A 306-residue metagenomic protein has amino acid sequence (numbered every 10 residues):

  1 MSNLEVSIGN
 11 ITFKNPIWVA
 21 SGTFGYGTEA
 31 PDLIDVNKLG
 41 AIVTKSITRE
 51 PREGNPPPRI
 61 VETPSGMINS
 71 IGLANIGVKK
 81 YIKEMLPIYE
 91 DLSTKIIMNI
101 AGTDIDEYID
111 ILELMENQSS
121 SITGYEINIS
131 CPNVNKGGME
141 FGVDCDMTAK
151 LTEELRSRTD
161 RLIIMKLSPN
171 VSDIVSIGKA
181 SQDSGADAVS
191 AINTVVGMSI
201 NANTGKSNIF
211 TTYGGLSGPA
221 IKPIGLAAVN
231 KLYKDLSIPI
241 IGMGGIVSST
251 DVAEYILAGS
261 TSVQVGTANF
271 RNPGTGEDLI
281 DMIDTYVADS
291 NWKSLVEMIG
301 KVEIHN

Functional and structural regions predicted by a protein language model:
M1-I96, A101-G102: N-terminal capping/small domains of soluble enzymes
I17-A20, G40-T44, I96-I100, Y125-I127 (+5 more regions): Hydrophobic faces of well-ordered beta-strands that scaffold small-molecule active sites in alpha/beta enzyme cores
F24, N99-G102, L167-D173, I192 (+2 more regions): Glycine-rich beta-to-alpha transition loops that act as phosphate-gripper elements at the mouths of alpha/beta enzyme
T28-I34, Y108-Q118, V171-S184, K234-L236 (+1 more regions): Catalytic cores of alpha/beta
T44-R49, G124, I129-C131, A188-M198 (+2 more regions): Glycine-rich phosphate-binding active-site loops on the catalytic face of alpha/beta enzymes
M67, P132-V143, I177-K234, I238: Glycine/Thr-rich beta-alpha phosphate-binding loop at enzyme active sites
K80, E84, E90-L92, I100-T159 (+4 more regions): Conserved alpha/beta-domain cores
L216-S237, I241, V247-N306: Alpha/beta catalytic cores of nucleotide-metabolism and tRNA/nucleoside-modifying enzymes
